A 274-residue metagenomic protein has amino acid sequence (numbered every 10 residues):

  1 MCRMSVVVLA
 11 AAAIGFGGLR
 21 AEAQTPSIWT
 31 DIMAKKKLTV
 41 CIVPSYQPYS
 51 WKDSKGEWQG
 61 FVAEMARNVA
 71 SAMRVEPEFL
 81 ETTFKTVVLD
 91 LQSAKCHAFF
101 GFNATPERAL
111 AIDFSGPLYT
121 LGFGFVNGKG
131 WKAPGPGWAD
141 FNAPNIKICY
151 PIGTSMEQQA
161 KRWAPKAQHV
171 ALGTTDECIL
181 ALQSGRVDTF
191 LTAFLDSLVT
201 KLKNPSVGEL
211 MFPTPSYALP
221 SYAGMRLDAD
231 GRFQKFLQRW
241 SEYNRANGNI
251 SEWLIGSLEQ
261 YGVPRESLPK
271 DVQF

Functional and structural regions predicted by a protein language model:
S5-F16: Bacterial N-terminal signal peptides
A23-F102, L110, A171: Extracytoplasmic small-molecule ligand-binding "clamshell" domains of the periplasmic binding protein/Venus flytrap
Q24-S27, S155-L172, E209-M211, S241-F274: Ligand-binding clefts/hinges and TM-proximal coupling segments of bilobed small-molecule sensing domains
P44, T120-N127, F194-S241, Q260-F274: Periplasmic-binding protein-like
W51-D53, A66-V75, G137-N142, G153-G173 (+2 more regions): Ligand-binding cleft/hinge of the Venus flytrap
E64-A72, W131-K132, A139, P144-N145 (+2 more regions): Extended ligand-binding regions for polar small-molecule ligands
V75-T86, N103-R108, S115-W163: A conserved helix-loop-strand patch within extracytoplasmic ligand-binding domains of the periplasmic binding
K85-L89, F102-A111, Q159-R162, Q183 (+1 more regions): A ligand-binding cleft/hinge motif common to bilobed small-molecule-binding domains
